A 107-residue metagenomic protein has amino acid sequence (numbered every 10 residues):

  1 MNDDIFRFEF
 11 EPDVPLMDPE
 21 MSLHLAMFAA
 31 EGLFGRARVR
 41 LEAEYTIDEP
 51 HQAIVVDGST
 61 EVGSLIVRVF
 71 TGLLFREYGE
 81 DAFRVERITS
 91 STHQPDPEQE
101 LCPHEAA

Functional and structural regions predicted by a protein language model:
M1-A107: Long, contiguous binding/interaction regions
